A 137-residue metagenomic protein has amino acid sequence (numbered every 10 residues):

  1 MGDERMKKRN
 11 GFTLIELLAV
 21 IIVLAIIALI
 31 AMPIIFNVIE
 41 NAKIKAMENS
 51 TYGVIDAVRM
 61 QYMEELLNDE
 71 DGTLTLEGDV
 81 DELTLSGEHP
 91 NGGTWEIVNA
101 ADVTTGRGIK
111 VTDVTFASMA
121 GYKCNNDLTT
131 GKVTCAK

Functional and structural regions predicted by a protein language model:
M1-R5: Short, Lys/Arg-enriched N-terminal segments with co-localized hydrophobic residues within the first ~10-30 amino acids
K8-I35: N-terminal single-pass transmembrane signal-anchor helix
M32-M47: Sec-dependent signal peptide cleavage junction
K43-D69: Membrane-proximal N-terminal amphipathic helix
M60-K137: Periplasmic/extracellular, small/polar-rich flexible segments of pilin-like filament-forming proteins
